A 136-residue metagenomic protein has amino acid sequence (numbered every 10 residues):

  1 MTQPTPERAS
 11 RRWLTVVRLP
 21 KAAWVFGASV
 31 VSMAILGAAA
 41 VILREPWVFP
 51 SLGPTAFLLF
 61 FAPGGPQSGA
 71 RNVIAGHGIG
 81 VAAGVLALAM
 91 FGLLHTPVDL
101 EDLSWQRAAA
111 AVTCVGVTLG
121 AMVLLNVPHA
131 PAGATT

Functional and structural regions predicted by a protein language model:
M1-T96, D102-V112, T118-A121: Alpha-helical transmembrane segments and their membrane-interface boundaries that form or gate the permeation pathway
V48-G53, H129-T135: Transmembrane helix boundary and interhelical junction motifs in multipass membrane proteins
G78, L124, A130-P131: Alpha-helical architecture
L88, M122-N126, T135-T136: Generic transmembrane alpha-helix signature in multi-pass membrane proteins, especially transporters/channels
